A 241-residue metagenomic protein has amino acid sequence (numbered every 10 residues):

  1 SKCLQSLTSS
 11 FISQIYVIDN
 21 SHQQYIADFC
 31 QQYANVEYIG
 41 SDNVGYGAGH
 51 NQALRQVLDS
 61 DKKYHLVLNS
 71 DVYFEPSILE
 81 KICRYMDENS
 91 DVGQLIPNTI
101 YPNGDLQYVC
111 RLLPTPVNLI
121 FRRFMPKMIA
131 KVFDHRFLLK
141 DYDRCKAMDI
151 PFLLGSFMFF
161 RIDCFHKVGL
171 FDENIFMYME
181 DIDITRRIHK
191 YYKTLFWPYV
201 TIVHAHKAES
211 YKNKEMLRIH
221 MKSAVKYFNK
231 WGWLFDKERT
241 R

Functional and structural regions predicted by a protein language model:
S1-S9: Short, well-formed alpha-helical segments that are part of the catalytic scaffolds of diverse glycosyltransferases
S6, V17-A27: A conserved acidic beta->alpha catalytic loop
S41-S60: Glycine-rich, basic loop-to-helix element that forms the pyrophosphate-binding segment of sugar-nucleotide handling
D61-Y73: Short beta-strand-to-loop acidic/aromatic patch adjacent to the donor-nucleotide binding site
Y73-V109: Conserved donor NDP-sugar-binding/catalytic core segment of glycosyltransferases
P114-I150: Short, flexible, basic/aromatic active-site loop/helix in glycosyltransferases
D143-C145, D149-L170, N174-T201: A short, conserved alpha-helix in the catalytic core of glycosyltransferases
D183-R186, K190-R241: Active-site-adjacent helix/loop segment of glycosyltransferases that harbors family-specific signature motifs
